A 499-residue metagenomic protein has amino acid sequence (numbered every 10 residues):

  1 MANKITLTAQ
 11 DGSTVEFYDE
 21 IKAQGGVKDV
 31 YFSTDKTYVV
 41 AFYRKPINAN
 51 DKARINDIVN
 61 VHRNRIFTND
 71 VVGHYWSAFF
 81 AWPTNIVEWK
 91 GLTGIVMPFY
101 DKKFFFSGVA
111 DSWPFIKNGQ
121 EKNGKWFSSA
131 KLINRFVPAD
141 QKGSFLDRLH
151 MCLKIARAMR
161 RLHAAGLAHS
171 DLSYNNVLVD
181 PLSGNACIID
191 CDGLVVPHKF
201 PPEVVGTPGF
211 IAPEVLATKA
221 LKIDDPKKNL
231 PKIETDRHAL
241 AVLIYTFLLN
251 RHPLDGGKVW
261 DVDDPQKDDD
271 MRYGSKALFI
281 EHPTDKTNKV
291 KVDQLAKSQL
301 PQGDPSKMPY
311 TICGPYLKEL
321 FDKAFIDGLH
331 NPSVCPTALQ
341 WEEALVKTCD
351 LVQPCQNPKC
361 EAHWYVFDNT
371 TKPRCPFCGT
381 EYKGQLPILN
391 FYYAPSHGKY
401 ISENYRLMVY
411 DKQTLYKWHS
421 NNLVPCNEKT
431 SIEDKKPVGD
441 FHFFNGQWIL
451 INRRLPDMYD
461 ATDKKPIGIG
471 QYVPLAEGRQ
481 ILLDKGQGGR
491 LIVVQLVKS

Functional and structural regions predicted by a protein language model:
A2-R54, H74-W82, E88-K90, E433: ATP-binding glycine-rich phosphate-binding loop
A78-D147, F200, V205: Conserved structural core of kinase catalytic domains
H150-C152, M159-P181: Catalytic-loop of the protein kinase fold
I189-V195: Activation of the activation-loop gatekeeper triad in protein kinase-fold domains
P201-D225: Conserved activation segment of eukaryotic-like protein kinases, specifically the C-terminal portion of the activation
P231-R237, I244-K318: Conserved C-lobe activation region of Hanks-type protein kinase-like domains
D322-V352: Terminal C-lobe "cap" of eukaryotic-type protein kinase domains
Y459-S499: C-terminal boundary/linker segments immediately following FHA domains
